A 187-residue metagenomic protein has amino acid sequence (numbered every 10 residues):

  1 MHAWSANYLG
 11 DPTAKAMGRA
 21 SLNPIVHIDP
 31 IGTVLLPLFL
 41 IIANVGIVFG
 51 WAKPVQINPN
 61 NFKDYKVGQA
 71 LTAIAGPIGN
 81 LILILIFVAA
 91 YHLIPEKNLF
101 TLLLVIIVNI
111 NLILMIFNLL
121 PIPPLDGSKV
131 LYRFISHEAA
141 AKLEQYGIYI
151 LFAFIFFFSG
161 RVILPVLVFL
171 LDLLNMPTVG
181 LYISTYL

Functional and structural regions predicted by a protein language model:
M1-L187: Hydrophobic transmembrane alpha-helices and their immediate loop junctions in multi-pass integral membrane proteins
